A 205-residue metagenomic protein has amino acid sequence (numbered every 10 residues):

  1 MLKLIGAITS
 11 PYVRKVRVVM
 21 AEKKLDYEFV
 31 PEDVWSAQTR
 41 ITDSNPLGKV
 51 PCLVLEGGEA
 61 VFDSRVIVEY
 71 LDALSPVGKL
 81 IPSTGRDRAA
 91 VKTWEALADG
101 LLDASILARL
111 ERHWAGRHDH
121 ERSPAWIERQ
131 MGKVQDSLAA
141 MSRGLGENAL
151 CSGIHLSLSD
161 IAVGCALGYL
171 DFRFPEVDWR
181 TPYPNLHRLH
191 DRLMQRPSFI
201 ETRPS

Functional and structural regions predicted by a protein language model:
M1-P124: GST-like domain detector, emphasizing the conserved glutathione-binding G-site in the N-terminal thioredoxin-like
L53, R65, K133-S142, S198: Aromatic-glycine hotspot motif
V68, D72, K92-E95, L138 (+2 more regions): Non-transmembrane alpha-helical segments in soluble domains of secreted/periplasmic/extracellular proteins
G78-S83, L150-I154, W179-R180, I200-P204: Short, hydrophobic secondary-structure boundary micro-motifs
A98-R188: GST-like fold's C-terminal all-alpha helical module
T181-E201: C-terminal end-helix/capping segment
